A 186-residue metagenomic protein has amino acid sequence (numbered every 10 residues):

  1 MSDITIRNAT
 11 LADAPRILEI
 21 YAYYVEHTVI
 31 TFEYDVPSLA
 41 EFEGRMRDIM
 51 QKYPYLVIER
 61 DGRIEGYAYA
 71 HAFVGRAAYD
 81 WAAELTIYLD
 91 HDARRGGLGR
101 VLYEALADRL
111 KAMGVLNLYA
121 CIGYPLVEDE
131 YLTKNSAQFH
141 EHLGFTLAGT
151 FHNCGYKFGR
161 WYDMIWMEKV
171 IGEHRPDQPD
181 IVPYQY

Functional and structural regions predicted by a protein language model:
T5-I17: A short beta-loop-alpha structural element at the N-terminal edge of CoA-dependent acyl/N-acetyltransferase catalytic
L18-R45: Conserved GNAT-fold acetyl-CoA-binding loop/helix
V36-D92, Y103-E104, R109, M113 (+1 more regions): Acetyl-CoA-dependent GNAT
Y69, C121-G123, A137, E141-R160 (+2 more regions): Conserved catalytic-core motifs of GNAT/GCN5-like acyltransferases
T86-R95, I122-V127: A short, internal acetyl-CoA/4′-phosphopantetheine-binding micro-motif in the GNAT/acyltransferase core
G96-V101: A short glycine-leucine-enriched loop at secondary-structure breakpoints that most characteristically corresponds
L110-L132: Conserved GNAT acetyl-CoA-binding A-motif
I181-Y186: Short, cationic low-complexity segments
